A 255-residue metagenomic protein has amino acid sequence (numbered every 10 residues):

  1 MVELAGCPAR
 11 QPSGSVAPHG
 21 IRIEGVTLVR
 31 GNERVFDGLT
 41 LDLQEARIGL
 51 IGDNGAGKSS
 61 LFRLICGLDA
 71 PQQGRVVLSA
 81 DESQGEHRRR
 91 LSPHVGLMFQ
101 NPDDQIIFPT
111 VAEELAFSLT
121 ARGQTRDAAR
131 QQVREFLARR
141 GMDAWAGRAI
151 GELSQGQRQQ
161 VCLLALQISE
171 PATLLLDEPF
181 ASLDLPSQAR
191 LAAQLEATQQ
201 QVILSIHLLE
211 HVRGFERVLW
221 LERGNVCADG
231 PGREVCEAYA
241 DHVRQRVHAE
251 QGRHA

Functional and structural regions predicted by a protein language model:
I21, V35-G38: Conserved structural motif at the start of ABC-family nucleotide-binding domains
C66: Helix-to-loop junction immediately C-terminal to a conserved catalytic motif
E82-G96, F108-P109, A121: ABC ATPase NBD coupling module
D127-W145: Conserved ABC ATPase "signature" region
A149-L153: Conserved ABC ATPase signature
L166-Q167: ABC ATPase C-loop
L174-E178: Catalytic Walker B motif of ABC-type/P-loop ATPase nucleotide-binding domains
N225-A249: Conserved beta-strand-loop-alpha-helix hinge in the C-terminal portion of ABC ATPase nucleotide-binding domains
